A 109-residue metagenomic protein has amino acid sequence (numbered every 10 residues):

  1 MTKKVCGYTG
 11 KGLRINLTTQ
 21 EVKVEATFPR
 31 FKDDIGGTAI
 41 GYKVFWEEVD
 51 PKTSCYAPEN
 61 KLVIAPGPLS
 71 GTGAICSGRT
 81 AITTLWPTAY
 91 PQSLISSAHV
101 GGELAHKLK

Functional and structural regions predicted by a protein language model:
M1-K109: Acidic carboxylate diad motif detector
